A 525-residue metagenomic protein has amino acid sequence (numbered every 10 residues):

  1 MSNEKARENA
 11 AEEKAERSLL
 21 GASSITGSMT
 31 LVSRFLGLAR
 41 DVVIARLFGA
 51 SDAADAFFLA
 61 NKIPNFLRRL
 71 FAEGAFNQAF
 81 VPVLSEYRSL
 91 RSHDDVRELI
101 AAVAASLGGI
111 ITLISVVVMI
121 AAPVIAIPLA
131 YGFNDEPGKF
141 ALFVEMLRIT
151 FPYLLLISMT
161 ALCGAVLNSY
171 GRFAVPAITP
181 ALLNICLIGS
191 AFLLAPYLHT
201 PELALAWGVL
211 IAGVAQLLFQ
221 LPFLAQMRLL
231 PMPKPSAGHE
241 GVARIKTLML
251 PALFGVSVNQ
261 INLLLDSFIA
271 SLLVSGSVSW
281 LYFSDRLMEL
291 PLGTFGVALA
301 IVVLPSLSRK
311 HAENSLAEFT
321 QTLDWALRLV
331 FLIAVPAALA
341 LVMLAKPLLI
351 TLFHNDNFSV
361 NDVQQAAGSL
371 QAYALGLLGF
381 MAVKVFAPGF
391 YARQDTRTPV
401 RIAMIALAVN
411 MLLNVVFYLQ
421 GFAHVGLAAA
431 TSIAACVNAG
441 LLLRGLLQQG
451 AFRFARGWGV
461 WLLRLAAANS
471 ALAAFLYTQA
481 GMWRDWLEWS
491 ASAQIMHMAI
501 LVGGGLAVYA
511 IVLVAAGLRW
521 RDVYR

Functional and structural regions predicted by a protein language model:
S2-R525: Membrane-embedded alpha-helical bundles of multi-pass transporters/translocases, especially carrier/permease families
